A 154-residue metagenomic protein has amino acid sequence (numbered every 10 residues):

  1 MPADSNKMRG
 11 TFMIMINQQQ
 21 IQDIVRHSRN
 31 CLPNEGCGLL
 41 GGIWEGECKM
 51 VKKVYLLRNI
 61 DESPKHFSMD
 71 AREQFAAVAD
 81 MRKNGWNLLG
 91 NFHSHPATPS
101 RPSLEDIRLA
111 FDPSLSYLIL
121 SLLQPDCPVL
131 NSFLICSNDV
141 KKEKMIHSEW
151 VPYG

Functional and structural regions predicted by a protein language model:
P2-L88, A97-G154: Conserved beta-strand-loop surface patch within small alpha/beta domains used for substrate/adaptor or ligand engagement
S94: Short, well-ordered beta-to-alpha junction loops that form the rim of enzyme active sites and present histidine/acidic
